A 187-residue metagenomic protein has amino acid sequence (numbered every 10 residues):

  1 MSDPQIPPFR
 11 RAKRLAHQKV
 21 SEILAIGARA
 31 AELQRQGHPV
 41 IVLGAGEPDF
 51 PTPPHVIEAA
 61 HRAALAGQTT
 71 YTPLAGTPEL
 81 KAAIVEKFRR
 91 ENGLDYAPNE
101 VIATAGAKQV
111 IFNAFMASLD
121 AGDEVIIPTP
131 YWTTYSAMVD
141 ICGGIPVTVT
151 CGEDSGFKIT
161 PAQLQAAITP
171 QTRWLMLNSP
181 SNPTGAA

Functional and structural regions predicted by a protein language model:
S2-G106, N113: N-terminal small-domain helix-loop-helix segment of the aminotransferase-like
R29, A114, Q163-A167: CheY-like receiver
P39, D123-E124, I145, Q171-W174: Structural signature of beta-strand start/N-cap positions in the alpha/beta core of ABC transporter nucleotide-binding
D95-V101, A121-E124, Q171: Short acidic capping loops at alpha-helix termini that bridge into adjacent secondary structure
A117-V139: Conserved PLP-anchoring active-site segment centered on the Schiff-base-forming lysine
D140-V147: A short helix-loop-beta submotif of the ANL/AMP-binding
V147, G152-A187: Active-site phosphate-binding strand-loop segment of PLP-dependent enzymes
